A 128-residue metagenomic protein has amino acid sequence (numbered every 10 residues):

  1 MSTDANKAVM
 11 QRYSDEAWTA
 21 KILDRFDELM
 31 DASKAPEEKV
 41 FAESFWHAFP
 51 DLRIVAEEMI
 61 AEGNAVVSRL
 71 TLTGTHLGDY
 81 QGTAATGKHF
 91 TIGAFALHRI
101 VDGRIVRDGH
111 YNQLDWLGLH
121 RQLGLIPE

Functional and structural regions predicted by a protein language model:
M1-E128: C-terminal and inter-domain tail/linker signature
